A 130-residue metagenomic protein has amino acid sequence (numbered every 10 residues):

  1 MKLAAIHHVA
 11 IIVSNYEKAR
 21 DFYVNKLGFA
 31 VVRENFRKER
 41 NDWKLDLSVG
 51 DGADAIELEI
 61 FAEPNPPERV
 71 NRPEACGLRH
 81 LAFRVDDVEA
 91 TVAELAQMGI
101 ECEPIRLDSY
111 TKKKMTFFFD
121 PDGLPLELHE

Functional and structural regions predicted by a protein language model:
M1-K18, L78-L81: N-terminal beta-strand motif that seeds the catalytic metal site of vicinal oxygen chelate
M1-K2, D46, V92-E130: Vicinal oxygen chelate
A5, N41-W43, G77, K112: Exposed loop/turn and edge beta-strand positions of beta-sandwich/beta-sheet ligand-binding modules
A10-I12, S48, A82-R84, H129: Short hydrophobic/aromatic beta-strand micro-patches that form the beta-sheet surface supporting nucleotide- or nucleic
I12-A55, Q97: Core segments of cupin and vicinal oxygen chelate
V32-R33, D42-W43, N65-N71, P104: A short, acidic/glycine-rich surface segment
N71-G77, L81-E89: Mid-chain, well-packed structural core segment of small domains
